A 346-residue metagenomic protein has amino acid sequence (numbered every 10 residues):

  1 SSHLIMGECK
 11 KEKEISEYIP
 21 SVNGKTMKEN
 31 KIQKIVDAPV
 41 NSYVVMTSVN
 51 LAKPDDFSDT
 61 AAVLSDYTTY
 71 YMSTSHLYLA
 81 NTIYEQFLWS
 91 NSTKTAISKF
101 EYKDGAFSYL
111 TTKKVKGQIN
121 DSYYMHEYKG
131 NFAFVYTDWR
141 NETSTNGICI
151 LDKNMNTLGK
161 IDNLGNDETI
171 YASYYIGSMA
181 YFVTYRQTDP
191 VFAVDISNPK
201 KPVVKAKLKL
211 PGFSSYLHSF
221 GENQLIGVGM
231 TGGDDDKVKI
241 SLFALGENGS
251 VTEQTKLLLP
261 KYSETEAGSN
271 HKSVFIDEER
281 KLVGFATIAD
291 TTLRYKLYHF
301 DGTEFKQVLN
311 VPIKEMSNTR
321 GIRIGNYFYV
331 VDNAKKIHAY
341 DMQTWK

Functional and structural regions predicted by a protein language model:
S1-K346: Beta-sheet-rich non-transmembrane sensory/scaffold domains
